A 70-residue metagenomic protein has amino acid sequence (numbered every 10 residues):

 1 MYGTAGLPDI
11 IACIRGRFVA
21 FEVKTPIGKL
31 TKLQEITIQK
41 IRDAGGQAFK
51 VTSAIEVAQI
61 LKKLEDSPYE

Functional and structural regions predicted by a protein language model:
M1-E70: Catalytic phosphate/metal-binding cores of nucleic-acid and nucleotide-processing enzymes, i.e., regions that mediate
